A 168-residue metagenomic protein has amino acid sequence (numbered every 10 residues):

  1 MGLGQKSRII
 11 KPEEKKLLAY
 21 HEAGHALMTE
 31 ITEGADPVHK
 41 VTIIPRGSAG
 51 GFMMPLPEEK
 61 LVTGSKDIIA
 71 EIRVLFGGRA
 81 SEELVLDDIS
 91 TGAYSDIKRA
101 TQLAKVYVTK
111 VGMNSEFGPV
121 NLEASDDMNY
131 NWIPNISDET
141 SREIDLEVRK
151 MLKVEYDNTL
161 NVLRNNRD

Functional and structural regions predicted by a protein language model:
M1-R8, L84-V85: Active-site scaffold of zinc-dependent metalloenzymes
K6-L17: Short pre-active-site segment immediately N-terminal to the catalytic Zn-binding motif
K16-Y20, A26-D168: Soluble catalytic regions of large protease machineries
